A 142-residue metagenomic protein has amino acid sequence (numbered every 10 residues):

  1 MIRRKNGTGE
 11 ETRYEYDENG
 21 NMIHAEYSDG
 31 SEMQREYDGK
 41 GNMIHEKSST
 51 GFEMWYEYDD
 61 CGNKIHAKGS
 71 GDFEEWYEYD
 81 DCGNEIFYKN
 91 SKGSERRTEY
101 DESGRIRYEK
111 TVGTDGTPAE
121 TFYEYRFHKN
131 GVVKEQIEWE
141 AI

Functional and structural regions predicted by a protein language model:
R3, T12-G20, M33-N42, M54-N63 (+4 more regions): Aromatic-rich beta-strand edge motifs centered on tyrosine
R3-T8, H24-G30, H45-G51, H66-D72 (+3 more regions): Beta-turn initiation residues at beta-strand->coil junctions
